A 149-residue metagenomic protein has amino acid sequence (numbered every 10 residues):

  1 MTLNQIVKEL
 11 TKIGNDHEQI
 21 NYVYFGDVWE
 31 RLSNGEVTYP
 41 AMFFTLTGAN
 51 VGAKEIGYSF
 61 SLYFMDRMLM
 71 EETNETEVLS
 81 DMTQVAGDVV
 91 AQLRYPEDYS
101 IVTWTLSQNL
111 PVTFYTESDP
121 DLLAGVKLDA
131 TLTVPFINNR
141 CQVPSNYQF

Functional and structural regions predicted by a protein language model:
M1-F25, F43-F149: Charged, amphipathic alpha-helical segments and their flanking helix caps
F25-G35: Short acidic low-complexity segments
S33-L46: Low-complexity, acidic Ser/Thr/Pro/Gly-rich terminal tails and inter-domain linkers that flank the onset of structured
